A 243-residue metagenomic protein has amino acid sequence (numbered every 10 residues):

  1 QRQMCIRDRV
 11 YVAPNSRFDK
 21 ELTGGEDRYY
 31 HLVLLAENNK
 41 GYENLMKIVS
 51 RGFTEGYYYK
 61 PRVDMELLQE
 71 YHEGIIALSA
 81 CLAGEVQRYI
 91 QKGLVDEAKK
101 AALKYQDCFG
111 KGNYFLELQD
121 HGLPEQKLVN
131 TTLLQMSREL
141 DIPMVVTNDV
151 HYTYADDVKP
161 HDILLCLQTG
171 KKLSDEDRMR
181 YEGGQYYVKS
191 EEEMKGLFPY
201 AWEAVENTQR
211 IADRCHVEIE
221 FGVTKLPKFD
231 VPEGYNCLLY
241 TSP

Functional and structural regions predicted by a protein language model:
Q3, R7-S242: Phosphodiester-processing cores and adjacent nucleic acid-binding clamps
